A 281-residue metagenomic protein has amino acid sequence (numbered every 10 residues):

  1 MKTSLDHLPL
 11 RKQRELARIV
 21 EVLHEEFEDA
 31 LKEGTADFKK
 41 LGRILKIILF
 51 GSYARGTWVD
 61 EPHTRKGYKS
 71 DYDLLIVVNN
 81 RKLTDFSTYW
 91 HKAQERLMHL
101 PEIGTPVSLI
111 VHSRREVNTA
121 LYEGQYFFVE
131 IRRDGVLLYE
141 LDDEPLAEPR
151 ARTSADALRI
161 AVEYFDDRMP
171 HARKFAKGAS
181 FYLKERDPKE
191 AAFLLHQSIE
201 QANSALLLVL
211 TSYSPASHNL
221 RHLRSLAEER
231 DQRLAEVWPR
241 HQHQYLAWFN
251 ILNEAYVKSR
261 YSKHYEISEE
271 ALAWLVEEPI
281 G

Functional and structural regions predicted by a protein language model:
K2-T35, L41, D60-Y122: Metal-dependent nucleotidyltransferase catalytic core
H7, L83-E95, P101-E102, V107-G281: Terminal alpha-helical segments
A17, L45-I47, H196: Short amphipathic alpha-helical segments
F38-K40, F249-N250: A general structural signal for short secondary-structure junctions and capping/turn motifs
I44-W58: Short gly/ser-rich loop at a beta-strand->alpha-helix junction or flexible surface loop bordering the NTP-binding
